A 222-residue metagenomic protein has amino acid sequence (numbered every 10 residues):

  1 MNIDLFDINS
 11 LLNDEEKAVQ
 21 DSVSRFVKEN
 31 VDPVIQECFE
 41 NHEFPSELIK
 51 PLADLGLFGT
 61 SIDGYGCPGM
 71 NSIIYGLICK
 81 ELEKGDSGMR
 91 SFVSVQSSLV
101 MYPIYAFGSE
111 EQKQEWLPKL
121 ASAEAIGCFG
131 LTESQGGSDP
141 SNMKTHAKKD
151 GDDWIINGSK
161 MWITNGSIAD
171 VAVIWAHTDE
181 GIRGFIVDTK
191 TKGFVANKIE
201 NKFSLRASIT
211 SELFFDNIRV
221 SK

Functional and structural regions predicted by a protein language model:
M1-A18: Intrinsic disorder at enzyme termini
P33-L55: Short secondary-structure junction/hinge motifs that connect adjacent elements
D54-I126, T164-V171: Internal helix-loop-helix
L120, Q135-S138, W162-N165, H177 (+1 more regions): Short Gly/Pro-enriched turn/cap motifs at secondary-structure boundaries
N142, K190-R219: Flexible, small-/acidic-enriched active-site or ligand-binding loops
T145-K148: A structural signal for short hydrophobic beta-strand segments in well-ordered beta-sheet cores
S159-N197: A short core secondary-structure module
